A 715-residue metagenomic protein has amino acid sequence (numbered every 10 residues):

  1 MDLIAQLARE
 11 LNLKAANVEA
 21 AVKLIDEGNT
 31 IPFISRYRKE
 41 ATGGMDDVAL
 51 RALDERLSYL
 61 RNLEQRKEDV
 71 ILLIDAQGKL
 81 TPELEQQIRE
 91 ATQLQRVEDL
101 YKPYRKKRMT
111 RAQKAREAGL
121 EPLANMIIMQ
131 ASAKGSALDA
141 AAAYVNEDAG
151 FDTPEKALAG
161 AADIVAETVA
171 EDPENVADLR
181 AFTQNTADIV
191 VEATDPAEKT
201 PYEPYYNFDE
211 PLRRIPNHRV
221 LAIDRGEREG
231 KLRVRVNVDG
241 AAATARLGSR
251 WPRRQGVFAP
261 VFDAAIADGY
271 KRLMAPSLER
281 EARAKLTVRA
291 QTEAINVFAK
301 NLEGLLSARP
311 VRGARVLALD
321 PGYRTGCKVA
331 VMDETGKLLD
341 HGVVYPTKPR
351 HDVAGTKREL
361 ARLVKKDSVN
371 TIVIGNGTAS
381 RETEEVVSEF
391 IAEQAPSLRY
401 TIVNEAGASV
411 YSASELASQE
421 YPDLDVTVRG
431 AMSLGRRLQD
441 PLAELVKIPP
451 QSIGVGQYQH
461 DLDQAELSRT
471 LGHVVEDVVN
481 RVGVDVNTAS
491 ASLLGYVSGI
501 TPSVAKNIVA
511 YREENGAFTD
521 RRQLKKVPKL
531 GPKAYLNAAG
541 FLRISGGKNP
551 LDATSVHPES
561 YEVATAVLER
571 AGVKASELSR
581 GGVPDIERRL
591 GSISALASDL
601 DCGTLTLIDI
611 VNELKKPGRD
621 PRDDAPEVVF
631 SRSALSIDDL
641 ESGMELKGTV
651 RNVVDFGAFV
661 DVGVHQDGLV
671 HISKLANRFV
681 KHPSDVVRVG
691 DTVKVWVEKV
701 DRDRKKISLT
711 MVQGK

Functional and structural regions predicted by a protein language model:
N12, R309-V311, E476-A510, R632-V670 (+1 more regions): C-terminal accessory/binding modules appended to enzymatic or scaffolding proteins
K23-D26, P103, K114-E117, A222-G226 (+15 more regions): Replace "in large, NTP-powered and nucleic-acid-processing enzymes" with "in large, NTP-powered factors and other
T30-I31, D46-D148, D340, R481-D624 (+3 more regions): Accessory alpha-helical DNA-binding modules that contact the DNA backbone or grooves
F33, A49-A52, Y59, L63-A318 (+2 more regions): Duplex nucleic acid-engaging cores and interfaces of nucleic-acid transaction enzymes
R96, L100, T401, G407 (+2 more regions): Long, charge-rich intrinsically disordered scaffolds of nucleic-acid metabolism proteins
A142-P154, N207-P211, R225, N237 (+5 more regions): Low-complexity, acidic/Ser/Thr- and charged residue-rich accessory regions of DNA metabolism proteins
A181-I189, L319-Y323, G377-A379, V403-V410 (+5 more regions): A glycine-rich phosphate-binding loop feature that marks nucleotide/adenosyl-phosphate handling sites
E281-A299, S452-G483, A597-S642: Long, charged amphipathic helices and adjacent flexible linkers at domain junctions
